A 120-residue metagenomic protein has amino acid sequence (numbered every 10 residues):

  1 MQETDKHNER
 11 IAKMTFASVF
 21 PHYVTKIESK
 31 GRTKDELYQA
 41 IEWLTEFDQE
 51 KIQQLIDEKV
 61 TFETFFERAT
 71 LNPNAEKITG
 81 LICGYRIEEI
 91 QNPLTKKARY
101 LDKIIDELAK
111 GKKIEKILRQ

Functional and structural regions predicted by a protein language model:
M1-Q120: A charge-rich, low-complexity, intrinsically flexible signal that marks solvent-exposed coils, linkers, repeats
